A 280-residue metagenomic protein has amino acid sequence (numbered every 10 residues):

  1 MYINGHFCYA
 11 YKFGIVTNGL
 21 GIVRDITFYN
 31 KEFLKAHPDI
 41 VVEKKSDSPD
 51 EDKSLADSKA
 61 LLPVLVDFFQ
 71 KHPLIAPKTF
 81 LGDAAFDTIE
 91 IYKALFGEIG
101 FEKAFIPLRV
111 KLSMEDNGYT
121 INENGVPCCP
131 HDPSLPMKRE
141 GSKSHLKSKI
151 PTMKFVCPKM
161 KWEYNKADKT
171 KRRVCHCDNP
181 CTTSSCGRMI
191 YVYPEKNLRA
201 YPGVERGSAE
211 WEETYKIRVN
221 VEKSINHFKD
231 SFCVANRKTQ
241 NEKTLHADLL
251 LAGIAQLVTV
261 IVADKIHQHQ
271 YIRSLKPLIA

Functional and structural regions predicted by a protein language model:
M1-A84, T88-G97: Polybasic low-complexity intrinsically disordered regions
A84, G118-K154, P194-Q240: Short amphipathic alpha-helical "interface-anchor" segments enriched in bulky aromatics
A84, L108-R109: Active-site proximal loops enriched in glycine and acidic residues that flank catalytic Cys/His/Asp and coordinate
Y92-K93, D116-G118: Short, well-ordered secondary-structure micro-motifs
I99-L108: Short hydrophobic/aromatic-enriched beta-strand-loop microsegments
V110-E115: Short gly/pro/ser/thr-enriched loop/turn and capping motifs at secondary-structure boundaries
M153-G207: Long, low-complexity, polar/charged, intrinsically disordered or flexibly structured peripheral segments
E213-A280: Basic, amphipathic alpha-helical segments enriched in Lys/Arg and hydrophobic/aromatic residues
